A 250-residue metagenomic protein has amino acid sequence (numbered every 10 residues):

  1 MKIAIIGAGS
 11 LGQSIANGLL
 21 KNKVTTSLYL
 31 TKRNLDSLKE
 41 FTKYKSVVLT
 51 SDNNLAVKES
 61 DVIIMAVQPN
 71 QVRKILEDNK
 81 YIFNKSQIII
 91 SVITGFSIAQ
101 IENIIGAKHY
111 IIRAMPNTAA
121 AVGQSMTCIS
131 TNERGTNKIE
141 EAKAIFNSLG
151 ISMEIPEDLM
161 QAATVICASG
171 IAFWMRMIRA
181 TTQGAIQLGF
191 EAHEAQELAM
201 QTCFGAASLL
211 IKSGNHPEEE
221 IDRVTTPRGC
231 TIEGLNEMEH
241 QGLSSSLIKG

Functional and structural regions predicted by a protein language model:
M1-E59, Q124-S125, I186-L188: NAD(P)+-binding Rossmann beta1-loop-alpha1 motif at the extreme N-terminus of oxidoreductases
I15, L35-L38, K45, N53-K58 (+1 more regions): Rossmann-like NAD(P)(H) cofactor-binding subdomain of soluble oxidoreductases
L28, L38, A56, V72 (+3 more regions): Small-residue helix-packing motif on alpha-helices
Q100-Y110, M126-A162, F173-K212: Internal alpha-helical scaffold of NAD(P)-dependent oxidoreductase catalytic cores
I111, M160-V165, P217-D222: Short pre-catalytic strand/loop immediately N-terminal to key active-site residues, enriched for Gly-Thr
M115-A120, V165-W174: Glycine/serine-rich anion-binding loops at beta->alpha junctions that coordinate negatively charged ligand groups
M200-G250: NAD(P)-dependent Rossmann-like dehydrogenase/reductase catalytic/cofactor-binding core
